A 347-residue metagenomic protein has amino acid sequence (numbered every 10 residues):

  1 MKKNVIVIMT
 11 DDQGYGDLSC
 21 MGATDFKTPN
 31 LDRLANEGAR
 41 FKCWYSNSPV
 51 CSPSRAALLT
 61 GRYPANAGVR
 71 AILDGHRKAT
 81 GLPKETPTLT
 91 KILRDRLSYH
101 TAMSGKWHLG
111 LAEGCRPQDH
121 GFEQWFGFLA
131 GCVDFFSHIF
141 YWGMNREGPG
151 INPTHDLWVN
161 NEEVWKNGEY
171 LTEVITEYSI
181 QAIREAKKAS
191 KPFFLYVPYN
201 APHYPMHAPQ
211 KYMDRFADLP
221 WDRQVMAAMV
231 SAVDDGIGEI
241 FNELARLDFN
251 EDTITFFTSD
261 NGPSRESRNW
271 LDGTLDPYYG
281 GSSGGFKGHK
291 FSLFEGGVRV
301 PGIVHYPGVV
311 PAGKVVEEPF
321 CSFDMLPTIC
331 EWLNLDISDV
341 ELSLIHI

Functional and structural regions predicted by a protein language model:
M1-I345: Formylglycine-dependent sulfatase
